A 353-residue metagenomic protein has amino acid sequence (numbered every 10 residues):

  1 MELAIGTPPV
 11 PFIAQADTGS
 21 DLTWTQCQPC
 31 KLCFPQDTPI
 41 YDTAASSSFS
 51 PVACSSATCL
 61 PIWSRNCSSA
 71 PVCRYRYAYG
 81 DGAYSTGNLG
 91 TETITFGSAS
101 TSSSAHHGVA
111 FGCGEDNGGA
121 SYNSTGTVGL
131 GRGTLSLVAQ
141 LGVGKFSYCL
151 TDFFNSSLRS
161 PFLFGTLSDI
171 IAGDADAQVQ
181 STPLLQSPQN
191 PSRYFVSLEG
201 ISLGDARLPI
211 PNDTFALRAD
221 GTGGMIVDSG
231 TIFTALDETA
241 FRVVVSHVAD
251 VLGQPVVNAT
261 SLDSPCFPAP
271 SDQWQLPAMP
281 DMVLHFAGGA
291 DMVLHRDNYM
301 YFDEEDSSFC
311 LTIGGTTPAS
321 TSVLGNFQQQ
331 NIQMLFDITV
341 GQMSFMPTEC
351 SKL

Functional and structural regions predicted by a protein language model:
M1-V109, E115-N117, S121: Signature of the N-terminal lobe/flap region of pepsin-like aspartyl proteases
I5-P8, A16-D21, S98, A110-N117 (+9 more regions): Aspartic protease catalytic domain
G6-P8, S85-N88, Q140-G142, S156-L158 (+2 more regions): Solvent-exposed loop and beta-edge segments used for protein-protein assembly and interaction
W24-Q26, G126-T134, L236, V323-N326: Short beta-strand-centered segments at strand-helix junctions
C27-P29, S124-G126, L141-G142, S160-G165 (+6 more regions): Short coil/turn segments at secondary-structure boundaries
C27-S69, A240-V283: A compact, surface-exposed functional segment
P71-A78, R132-S136, K145-S147, A259-D272: Charged, amphipathic alpha-helical segments
N88-S98, S103-A206, M225: Eukaryotic endomembrane system proteins
